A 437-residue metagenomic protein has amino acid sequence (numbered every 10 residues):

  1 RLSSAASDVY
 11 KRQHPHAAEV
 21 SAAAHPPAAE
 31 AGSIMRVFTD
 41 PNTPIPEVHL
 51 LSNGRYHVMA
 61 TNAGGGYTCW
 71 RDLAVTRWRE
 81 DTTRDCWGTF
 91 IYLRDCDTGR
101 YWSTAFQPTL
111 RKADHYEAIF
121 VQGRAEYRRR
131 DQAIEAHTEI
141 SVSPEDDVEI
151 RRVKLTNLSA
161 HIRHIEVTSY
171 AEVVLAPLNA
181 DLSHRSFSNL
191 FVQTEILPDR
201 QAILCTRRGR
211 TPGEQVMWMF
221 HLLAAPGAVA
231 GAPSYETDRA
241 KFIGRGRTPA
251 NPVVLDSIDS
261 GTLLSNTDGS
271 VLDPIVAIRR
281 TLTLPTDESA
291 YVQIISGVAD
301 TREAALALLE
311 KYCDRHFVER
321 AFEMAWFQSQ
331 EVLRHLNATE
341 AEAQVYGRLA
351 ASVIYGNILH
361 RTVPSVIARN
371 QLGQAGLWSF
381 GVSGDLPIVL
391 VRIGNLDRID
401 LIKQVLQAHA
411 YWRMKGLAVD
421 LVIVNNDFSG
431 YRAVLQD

Functional and structural regions predicted by a protein language model:
R1-A6, Y10-Q13: Single conserved hydrophobic/aromatic residue that forms the stacking wall/gate of nucleotide- or nucleobase-binding
K11-A17, T39-P44, S103-Q122, Q344-D385: Conserved oxyanion/phosphate-binding beta-strand-loop segments in alpha/beta enzyme cores
H14-T82, V298, G373, L390-L417 (+1 more regions): Segments forming glycine/polar-rich beta-alpha architectures that bind adenosine-containing cofactors
E30-H49, L263-P285: Short acidic, Pro/Gly- and aromatic-enriched capping/linker segments at domain boundaries
S52-A118, I196-R247, S329-H360, N425-D427: Carboxylate/His-rich catalytic cores and anion/metal-binding grooves
G99-V148, G244-I278: Extended, loop-rich substrate-binding clefts of extracytoplasmic carbohydrate-active enzymes
Y127, V142-E145, E149-S257, E303-L333: Polysaccharide-binding surfaces and accessory modules of carbohydrate-active proteins
R163, L282-D300: Short Pro-Gly-centered flexible turn/kink motifs
